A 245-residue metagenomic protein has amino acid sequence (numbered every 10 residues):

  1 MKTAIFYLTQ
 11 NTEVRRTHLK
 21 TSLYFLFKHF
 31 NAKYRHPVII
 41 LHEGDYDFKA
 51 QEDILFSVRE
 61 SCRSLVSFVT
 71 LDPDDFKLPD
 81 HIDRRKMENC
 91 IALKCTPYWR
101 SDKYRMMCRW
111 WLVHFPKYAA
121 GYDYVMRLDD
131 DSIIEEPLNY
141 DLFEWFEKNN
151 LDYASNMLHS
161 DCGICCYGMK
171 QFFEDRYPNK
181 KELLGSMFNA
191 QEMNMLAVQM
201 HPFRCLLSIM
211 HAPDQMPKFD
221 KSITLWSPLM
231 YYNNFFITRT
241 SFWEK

Functional and structural regions predicted by a protein language model:
M1-Y24: N-proximal low-complexity "stem/linker" segments adjacent to membrane-targeting elements
T3, N31-I39, R63-V66: Short loop->beta transition adjacent to catalytic acidic/histidine clusters or analogous donor-positioning motifs
R15, G44-E52: Short, charged/polar "capping" segments at the starts of alpha-helices and the immediately preceding loops
Y24-R35, S57: Short, acidic, metal-binding catalytic loop of nucleotide-sugar glycosyltransferases
H36-G44, V69-D75: Short beta-strand/loop segment that forms part of the nucleotide-sugar
S57-G121: Active-site-proximal specificity loops/subdomain of glycosyltransferases
C90-Y104, C108, P116, S132-K245: Conserved catalytic core of nucleotide-sugar-dependent glycosyltransferases
A120-E135: Short beta-strand-to-loop acidic/aromatic patch adjacent to the donor-nucleotide binding site
